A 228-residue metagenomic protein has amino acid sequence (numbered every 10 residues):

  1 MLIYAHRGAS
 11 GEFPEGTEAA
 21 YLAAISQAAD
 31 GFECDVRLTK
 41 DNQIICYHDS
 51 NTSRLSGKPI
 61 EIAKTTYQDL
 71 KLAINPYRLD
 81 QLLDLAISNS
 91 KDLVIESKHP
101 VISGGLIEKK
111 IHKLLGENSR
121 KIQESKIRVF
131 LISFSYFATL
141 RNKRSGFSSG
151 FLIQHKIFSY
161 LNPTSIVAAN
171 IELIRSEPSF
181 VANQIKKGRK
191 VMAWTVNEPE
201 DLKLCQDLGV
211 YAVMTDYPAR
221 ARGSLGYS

Functional and structural regions predicted by a protein language model:
M1-S228: Phosphate-group recognition and catalysis centered on beta-loop-alpha active-site segments
